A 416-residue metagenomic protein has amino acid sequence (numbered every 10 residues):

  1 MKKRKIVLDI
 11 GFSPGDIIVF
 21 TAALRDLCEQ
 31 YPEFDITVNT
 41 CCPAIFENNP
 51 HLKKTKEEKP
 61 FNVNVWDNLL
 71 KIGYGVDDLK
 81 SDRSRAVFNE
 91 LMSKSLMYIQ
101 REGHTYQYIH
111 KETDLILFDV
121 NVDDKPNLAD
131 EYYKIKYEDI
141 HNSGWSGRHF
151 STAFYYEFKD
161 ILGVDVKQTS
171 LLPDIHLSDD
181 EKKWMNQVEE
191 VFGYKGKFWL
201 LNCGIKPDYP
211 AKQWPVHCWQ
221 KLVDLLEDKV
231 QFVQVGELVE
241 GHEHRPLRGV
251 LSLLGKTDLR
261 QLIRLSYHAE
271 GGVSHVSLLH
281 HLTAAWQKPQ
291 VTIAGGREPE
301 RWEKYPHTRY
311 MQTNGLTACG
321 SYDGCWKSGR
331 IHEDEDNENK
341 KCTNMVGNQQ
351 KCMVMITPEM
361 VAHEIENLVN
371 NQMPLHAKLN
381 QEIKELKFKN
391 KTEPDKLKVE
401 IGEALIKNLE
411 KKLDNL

Functional and structural regions predicted by a protein language model:
M1-L416: Catalytic machinery of carbohydrate-active enzymes, primarily nucleotide-sugar-dependent glycosyltransferases
